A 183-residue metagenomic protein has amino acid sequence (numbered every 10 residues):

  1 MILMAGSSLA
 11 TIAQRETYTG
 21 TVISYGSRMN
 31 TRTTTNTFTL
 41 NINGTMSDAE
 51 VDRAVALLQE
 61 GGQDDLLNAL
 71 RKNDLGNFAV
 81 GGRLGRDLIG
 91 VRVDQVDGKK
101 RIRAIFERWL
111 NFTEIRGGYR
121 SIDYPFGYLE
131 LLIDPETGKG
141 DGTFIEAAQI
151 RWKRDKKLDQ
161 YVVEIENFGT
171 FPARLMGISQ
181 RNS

Functional and structural regions predicted by a protein language model:
M1-S7: Bacterial N-terminal signal peptides
S8-A13: Sec/Tat signal peptide C-region and signal peptidase I cleavage site
R15-S183: Long, low-hydrophobicity ectodomains and other hydrophilic envelope-associated domains
